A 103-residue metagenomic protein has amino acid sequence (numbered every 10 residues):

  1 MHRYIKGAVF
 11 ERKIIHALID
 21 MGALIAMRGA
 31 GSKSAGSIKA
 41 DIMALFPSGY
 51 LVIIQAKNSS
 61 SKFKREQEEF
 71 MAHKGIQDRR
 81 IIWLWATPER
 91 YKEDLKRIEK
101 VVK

Functional and structural regions predicted by a protein language model:
H2-A35, L45-V52, A56-K103: Catalytic cores of nucleic-acid endonucleases
I38-D41: Change "...and in nucleic-acid phosphodiester-cleaving endonucleases..." to "...and in nucleic-acid processing enzymes
